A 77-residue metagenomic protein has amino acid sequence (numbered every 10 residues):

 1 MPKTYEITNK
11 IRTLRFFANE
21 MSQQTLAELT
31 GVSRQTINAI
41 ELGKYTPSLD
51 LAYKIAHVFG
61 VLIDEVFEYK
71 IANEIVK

Functional and structural regions predicted by a protein language model:
M1, H57, F67-K77: Short, charged recognition helix plus adjacent turn of helix-turn-helix-like nucleic-acid-binding domains
M1-A18: A short, Lys/Arg-rich alpha-helix, primarily the initiator
R12-T13, Q24, L49, Y53: Residues within the helices of the helix-turn-helix
R15, E41, F59, K70: DNA major-groove recognition helix of helix-turn-helix
R15-F16, A27, A56: The alpha-helix within a helix-turn-helix
E20-A39: Short alpha-helical DNA-recognition segment
N38-Y53: Amphipathic, hydrophobic secondary-structure cores in small proteins
D50-E65: DNA major-groove recognition helix of helix-turn-helix/homeodomain DNA-binding modules
